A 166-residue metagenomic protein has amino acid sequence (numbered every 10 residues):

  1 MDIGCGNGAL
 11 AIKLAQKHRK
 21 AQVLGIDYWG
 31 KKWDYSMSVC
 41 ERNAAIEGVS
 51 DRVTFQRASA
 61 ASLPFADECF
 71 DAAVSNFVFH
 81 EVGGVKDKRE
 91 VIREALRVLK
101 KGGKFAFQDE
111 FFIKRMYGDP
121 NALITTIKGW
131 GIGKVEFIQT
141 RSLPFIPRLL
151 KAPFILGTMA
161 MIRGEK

Functional and structural regions predicted by a protein language model:
M1, A9-A61: Class I SAM-dependent methyltransferase SAM/SAH-binding core
V49, V82-G83, L99-K101: Helix-to-beta-strand junctions that scaffold the AdoMet/dcAdoMet cofactor pocket in Class I SAM-dependent enzymes
A61-A73: A short acidic, Gly/Pro-enriched loop at the edge of an enzyme's catalytic core that lines a small-molecule cofactor
D71-K86: A short SAM/SAH-binding and catalytic strip from SAM-dependent methyltransferases
K88-K101: A short glycine-rich, Lys/Arg-flanked "PGG" loop and its adjoining helix->strand segment in the class I
G102-D109: Conserved beta-strand signature within the Rossmann-like core of class I S-adenosyl-L-methionine
I132-I146: Conserved S-adenosyl-L-methionine
P144-K166: Core SAM-dependent methyltransferase catalytic element
